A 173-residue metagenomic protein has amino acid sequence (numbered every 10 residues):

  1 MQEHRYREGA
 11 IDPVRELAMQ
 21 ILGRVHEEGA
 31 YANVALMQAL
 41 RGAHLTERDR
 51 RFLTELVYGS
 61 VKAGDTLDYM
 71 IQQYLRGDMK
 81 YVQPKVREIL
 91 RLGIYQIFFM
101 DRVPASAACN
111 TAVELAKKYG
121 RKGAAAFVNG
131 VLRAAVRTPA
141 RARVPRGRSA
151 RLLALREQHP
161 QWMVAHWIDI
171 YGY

Functional and structural regions predicted by a protein language model:
M1-Y173: Class I Rossmann-like S-adenosyl-L-methionine
